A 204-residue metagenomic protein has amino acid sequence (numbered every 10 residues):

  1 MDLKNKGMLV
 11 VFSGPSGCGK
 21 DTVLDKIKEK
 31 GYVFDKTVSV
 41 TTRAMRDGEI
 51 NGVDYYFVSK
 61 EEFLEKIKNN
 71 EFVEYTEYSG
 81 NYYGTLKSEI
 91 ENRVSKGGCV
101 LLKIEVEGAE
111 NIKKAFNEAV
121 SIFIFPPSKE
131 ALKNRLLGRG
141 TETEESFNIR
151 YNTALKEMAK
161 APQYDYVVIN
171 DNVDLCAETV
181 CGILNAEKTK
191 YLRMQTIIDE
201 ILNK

Functional and structural regions predicted by a protein language model:
M1-L9: Extreme N-terminal, non-catalytic leader segments that precede Walker-type/kinase nucleotide-binding cores
L3, E142, K156-K204: NTP-dependent small-molecule kinase module
S13-P15: P-loop (Walker A) phosphate-binding loop of NTP-binding proteins
K20: Conserved lysine of the Walker
V23-L24: Post-Walker A alpha-helix
K28-T37: Post-Walker A helix-loop "phosphate-sensing" segment adjacent to the P-loop in P-loop NTPases
T41-V100, E107-E110: ATP-dependent small-molecule kinase phosphotransfer cores that center on conserved nucleotide phosphate-binding segments
V100-E105, K114-G138, N170: Conserved phosphate-donor/acceptor-positioning beta-strand/loop module used by diverse small-molecule
